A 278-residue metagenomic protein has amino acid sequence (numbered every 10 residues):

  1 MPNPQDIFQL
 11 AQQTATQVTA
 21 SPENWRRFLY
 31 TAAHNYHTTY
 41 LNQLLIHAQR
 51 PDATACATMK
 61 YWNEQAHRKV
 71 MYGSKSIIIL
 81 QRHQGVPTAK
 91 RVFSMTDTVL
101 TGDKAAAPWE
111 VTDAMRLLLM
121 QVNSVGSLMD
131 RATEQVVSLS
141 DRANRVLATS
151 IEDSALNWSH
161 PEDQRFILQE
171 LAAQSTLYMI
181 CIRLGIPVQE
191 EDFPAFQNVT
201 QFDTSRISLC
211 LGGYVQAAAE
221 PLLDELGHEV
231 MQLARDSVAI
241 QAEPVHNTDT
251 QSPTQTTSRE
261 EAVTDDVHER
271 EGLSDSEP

Functional and structural regions predicted by a protein language model:
M1-P278: N-terminal accessory/interface modules of nucleic-acid-binding and processing proteins
